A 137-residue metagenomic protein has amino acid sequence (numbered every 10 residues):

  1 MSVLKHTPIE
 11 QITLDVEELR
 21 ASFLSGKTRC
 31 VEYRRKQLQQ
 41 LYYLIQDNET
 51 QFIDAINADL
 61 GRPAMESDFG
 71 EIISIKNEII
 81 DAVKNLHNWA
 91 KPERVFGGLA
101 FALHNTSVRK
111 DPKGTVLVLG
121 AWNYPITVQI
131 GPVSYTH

Functional and structural regions predicted by a protein language model:
M1-S107: N-terminal Rossmann-like NAD(P)+-binding subdomain of aldehyde/semialdehyde dehydrogenases
K113: Phosphate-coordination loops involved in phosphoryl transfer and adenosine-cofactor binding
A121-I130: Conserved coil-to-alpha-helix start sites within the AMP-binding
T136-H137: Conserved small/polar residues in nucleotide/adenosyl-binding loops
